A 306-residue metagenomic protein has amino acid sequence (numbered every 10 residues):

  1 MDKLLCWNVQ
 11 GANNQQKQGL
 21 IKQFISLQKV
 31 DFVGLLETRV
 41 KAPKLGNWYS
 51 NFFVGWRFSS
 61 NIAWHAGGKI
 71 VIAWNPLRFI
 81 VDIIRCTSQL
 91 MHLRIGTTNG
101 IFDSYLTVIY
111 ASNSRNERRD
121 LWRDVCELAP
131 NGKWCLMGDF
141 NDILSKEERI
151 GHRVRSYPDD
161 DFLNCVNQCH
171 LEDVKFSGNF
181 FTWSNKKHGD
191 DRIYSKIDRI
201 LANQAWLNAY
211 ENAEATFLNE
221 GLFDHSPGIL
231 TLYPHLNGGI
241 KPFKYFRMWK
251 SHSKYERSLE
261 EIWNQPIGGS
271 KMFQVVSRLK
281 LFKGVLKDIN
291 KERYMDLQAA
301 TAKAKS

Functional and structural regions predicted by a protein language model:
M1-S306: A shared catalytic/ligand-binding motif for oxyanion handling
